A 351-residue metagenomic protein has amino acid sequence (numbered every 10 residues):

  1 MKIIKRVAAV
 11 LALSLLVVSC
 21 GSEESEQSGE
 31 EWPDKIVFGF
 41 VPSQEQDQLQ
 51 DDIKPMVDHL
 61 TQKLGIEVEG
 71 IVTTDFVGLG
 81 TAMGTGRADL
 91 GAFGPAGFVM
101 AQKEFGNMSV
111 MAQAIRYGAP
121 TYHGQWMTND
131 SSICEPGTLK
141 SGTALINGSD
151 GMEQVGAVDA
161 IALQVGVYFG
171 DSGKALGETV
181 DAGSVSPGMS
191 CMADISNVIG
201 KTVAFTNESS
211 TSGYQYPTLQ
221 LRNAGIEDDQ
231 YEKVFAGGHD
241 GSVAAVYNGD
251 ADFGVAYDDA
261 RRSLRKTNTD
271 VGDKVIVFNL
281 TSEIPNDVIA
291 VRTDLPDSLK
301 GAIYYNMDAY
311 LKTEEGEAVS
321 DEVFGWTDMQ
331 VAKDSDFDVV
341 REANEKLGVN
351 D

Functional and structural regions predicted by a protein language model:
M1-A8: Bacterial N-terminal signal peptides that target proteins for export
L15-S19: C-terminal motif of bacterial Sec signal peptides marking the signal peptidase cleavage site
G21-E24: Bacterial signal peptide processing site
P33-K63, T73, P120-V243, N248 (+2 more regions): Bilobed "Venus flytrap"/periplasmic-binding protein-like clamshell domains and structurally analogous long
V37-P42, R116-Q125, T269-Y305, F324-K333: Periplasmic-binding protein-like
V72, V77-G91, E104-F105, S196-N197 (+1 more regions): Short helices/loops that flank or line small-molecule/ion binding pockets
P95-G106, P217-N223, Y247, D252-D273: A ligand-binding cleft/hinge motif common to bilobed small-molecule-binding domains
M307-F324: Periplasmic-binding protein-like
